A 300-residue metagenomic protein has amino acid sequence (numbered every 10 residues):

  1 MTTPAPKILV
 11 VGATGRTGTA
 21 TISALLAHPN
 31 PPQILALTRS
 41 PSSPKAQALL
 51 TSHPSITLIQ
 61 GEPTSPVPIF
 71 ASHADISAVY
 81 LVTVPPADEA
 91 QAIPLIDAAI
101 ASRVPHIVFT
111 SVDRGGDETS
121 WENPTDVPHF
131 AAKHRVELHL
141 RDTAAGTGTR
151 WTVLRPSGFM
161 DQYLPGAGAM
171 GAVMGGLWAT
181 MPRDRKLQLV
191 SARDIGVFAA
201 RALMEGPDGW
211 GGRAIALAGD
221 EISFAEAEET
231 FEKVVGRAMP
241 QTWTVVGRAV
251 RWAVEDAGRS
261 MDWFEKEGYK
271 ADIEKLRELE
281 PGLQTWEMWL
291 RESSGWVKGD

Functional and structural regions predicted by a protein language model:
T2-Q47, P85-E89, S102-H106, D113-A238 (+1 more regions): Oxidoreductase cofactor-interface core, primarily capturing Rossmann-like NAD(P)-dependent enzymes
L9, I59, Y80: Conserved Rossmann-like nucleotide-binding pocket used by diverse enzymes that bind dinucleotide cofactors
L35, T57-I59, P240-T244: General small-molecule cofactor/ligand-binding pocket signal
S55-I76: Conserved Rossmann-fold cofactor-binding substructure of NAD(P)-dependent oxidoreductases
A71-A74, A98-S102: Acidic (Asp/Glu)-rich catalytic clusters
A78-Y80, V108: N-terminal Rossmann-like NAD(P) cofactor-binding module of classical short-chain dehydrogenase/reductase
I96, A192-A200, L283-R291: Short, amphipathic alpha-helical "lid/cap" segments that border enzyme active or binding sites
W210, V245-D300: A hydrophobic C-terminal alpha-helical subdomain
